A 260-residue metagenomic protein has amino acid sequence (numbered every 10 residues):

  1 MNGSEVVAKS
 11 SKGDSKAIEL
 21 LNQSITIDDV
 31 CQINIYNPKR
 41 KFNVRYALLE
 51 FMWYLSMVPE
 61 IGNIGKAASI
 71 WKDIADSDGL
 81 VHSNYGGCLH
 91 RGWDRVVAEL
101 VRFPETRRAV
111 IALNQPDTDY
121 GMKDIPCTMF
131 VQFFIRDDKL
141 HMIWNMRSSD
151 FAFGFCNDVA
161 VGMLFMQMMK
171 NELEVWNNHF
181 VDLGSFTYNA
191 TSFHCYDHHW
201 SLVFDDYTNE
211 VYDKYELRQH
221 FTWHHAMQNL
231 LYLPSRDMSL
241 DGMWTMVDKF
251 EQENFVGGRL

Functional and structural regions predicted by a protein language model:
M1-L260: Terminal, non-catalytic protein-protein interaction segments that mediate quaternary/complex assembly
